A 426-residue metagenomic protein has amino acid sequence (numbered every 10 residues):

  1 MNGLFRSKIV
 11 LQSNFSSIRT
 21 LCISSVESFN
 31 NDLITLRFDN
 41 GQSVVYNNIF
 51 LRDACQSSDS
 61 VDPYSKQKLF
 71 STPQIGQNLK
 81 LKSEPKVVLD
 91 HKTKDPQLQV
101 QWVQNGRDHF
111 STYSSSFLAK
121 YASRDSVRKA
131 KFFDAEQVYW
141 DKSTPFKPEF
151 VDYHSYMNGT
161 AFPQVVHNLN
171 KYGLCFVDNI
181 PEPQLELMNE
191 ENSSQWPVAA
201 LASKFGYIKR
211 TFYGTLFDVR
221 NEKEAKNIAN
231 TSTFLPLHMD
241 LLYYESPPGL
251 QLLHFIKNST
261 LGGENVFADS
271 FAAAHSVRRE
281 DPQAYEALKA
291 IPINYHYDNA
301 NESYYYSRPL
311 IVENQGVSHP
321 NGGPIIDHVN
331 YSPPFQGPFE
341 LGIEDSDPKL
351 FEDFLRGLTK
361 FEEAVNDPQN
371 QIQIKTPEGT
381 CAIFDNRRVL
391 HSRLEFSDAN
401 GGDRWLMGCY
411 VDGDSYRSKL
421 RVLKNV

Functional and structural regions predicted by a protein language model:
N2-S155: Motif-centric detector for short Cys/His coordination patterns
D134-Q164, N168-L174, N179-L187, N192-V426: Active-site environment of non-heme Fe oxygenases that use a 2-His-1-carboxylate facial triad
